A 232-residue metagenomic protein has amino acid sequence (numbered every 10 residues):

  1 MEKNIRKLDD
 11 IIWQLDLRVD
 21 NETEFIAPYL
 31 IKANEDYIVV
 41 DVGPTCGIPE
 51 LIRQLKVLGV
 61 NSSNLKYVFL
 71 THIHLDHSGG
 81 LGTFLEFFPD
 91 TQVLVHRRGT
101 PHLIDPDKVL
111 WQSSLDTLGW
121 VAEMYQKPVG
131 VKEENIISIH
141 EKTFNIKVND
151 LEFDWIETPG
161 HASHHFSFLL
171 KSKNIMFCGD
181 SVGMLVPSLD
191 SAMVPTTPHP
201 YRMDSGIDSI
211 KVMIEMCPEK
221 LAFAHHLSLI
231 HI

Functional and structural regions predicted by a protein language model:
E2-L58, F168-C178: Conserved beta-strand hairpin/beta-sheet module of binuclear metal-dependent hydrolase folds, prominently
K7-L8, H102-I156, I207-K211: Metallo-beta-lactamase
N21-E24, S138-I139, P159-A162: A short catalytic or substrate-binding loop motif that flags glycine-/basic-rich loops and adjacent residues that bind
I38-V40, F69, V93, I175-F177 (+1 more regions): Residue-level marker for buried hydrophobic side chains located in beta-strands that build the well-ordered beta-sheet
T45-C46, E152-E157, S163-S228: Metallo-beta-lactamase
P49-V95: Active-site metal-binding motif and surrounding structural segment of the metallo-beta-lactamase
G99-L103, M184-L185: Short gly/pro/ser/thr-enriched loop/turn and capping motifs at secondary-structure boundaries
I230-I232: Conserved small/polar residues in nucleotide/adenosyl-binding loops
